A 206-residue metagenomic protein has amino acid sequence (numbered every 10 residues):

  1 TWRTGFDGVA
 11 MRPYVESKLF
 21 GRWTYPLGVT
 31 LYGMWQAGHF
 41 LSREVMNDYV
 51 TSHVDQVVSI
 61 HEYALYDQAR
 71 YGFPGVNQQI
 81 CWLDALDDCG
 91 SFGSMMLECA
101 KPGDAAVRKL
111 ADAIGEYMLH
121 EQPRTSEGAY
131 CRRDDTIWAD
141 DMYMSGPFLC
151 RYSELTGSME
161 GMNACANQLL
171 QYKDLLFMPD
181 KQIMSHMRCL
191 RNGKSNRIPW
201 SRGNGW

Functional and structural regions predicted by a protein language model:
T1-W206: Glycan-recognition and catalytic cores of secretory/periplasmic carbohydrate-active enzymes
